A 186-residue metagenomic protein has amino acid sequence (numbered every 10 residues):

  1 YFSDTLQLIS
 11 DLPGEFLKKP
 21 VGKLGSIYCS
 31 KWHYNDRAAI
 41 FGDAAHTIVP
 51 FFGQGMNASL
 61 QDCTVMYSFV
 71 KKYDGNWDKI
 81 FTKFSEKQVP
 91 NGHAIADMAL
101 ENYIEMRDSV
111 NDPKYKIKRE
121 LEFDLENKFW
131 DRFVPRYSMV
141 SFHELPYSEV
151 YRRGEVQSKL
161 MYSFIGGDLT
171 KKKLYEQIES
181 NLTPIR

Functional and structural regions predicted by a protein language model:
Y1-D78: FAD/FMN-dependent oxidoreductases across multiple families
Q7, S68-R186: C-terminal helical "tail/cap" subdomain of flavin- and related membrane-associated enzymes
